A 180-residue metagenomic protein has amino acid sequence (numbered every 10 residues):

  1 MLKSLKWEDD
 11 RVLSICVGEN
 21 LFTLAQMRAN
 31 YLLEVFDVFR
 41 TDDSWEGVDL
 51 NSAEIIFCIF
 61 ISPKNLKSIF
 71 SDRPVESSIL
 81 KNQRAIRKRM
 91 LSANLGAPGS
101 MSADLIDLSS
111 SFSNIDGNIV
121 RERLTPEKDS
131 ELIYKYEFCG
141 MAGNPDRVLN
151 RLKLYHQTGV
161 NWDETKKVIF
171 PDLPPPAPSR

Functional and structural regions predicted by a protein language model:
M1-S52: Short N-terminal edge-element motif at the start of the domain
V12, V17, V35-V38, V48 (+6 more regions): Extended aliphatic helical segments
V35-I79: Acidic, aromatic-enriched beta-alpha/helix-loop junctions
F60-R180: Beta-strand-rich cores of mature extracytoplasmic or soluble domains
